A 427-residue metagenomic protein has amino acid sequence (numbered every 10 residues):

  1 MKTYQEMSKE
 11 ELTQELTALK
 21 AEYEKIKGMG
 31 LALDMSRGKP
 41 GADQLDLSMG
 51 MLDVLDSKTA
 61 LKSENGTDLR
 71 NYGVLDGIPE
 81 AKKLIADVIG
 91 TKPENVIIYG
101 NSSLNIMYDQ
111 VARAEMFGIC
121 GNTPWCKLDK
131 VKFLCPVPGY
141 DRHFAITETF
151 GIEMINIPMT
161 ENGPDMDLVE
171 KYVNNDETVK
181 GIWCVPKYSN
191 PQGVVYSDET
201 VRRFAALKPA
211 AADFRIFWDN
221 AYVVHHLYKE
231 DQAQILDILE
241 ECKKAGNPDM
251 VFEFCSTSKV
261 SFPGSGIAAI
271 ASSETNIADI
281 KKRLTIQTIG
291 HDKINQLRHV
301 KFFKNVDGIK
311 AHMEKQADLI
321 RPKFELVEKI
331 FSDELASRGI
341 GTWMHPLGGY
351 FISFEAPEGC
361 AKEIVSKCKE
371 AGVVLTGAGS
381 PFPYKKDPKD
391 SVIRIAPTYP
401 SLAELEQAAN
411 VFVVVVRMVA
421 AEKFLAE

Functional and structural regions predicted by a protein language model:
K2-D76, A86-D87, E370-V373: N-terminal "arm"/small-domain region of PLP-dependent enzymes with the aminotransferase-like
G38-A42, S103-L104, G139-D141, N162 (+8 more regions): Short, solvent-exposed loop/turn segments at secondary-structure junctions
T67-A212, V223-G246, A361, V411-E427: Conserved core of the PLP fold type I
E240-R321, E334, A421: Conserved core segment of the aminotransferase class I/II
E314-E328, I340-E355: Conserved glycine-rich beta-strand-loop-beta hairpin in the small C-terminal domain of fold type I
S353-G359, L375-N410, V414-V416: Conserved PLP-binding active-site segment of the aspartate aminotransferase-like
I364-E370, A408-V413: Short amphipathic alpha-helices in soluble, non-transmembrane regions that often serve as interface/regulatory elements
